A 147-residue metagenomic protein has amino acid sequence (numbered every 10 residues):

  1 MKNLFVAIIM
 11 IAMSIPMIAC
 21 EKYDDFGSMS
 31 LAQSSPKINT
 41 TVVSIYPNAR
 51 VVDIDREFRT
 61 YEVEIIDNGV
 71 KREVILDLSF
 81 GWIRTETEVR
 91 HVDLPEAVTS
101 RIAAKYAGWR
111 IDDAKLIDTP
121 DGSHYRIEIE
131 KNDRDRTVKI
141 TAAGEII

Functional and structural regions predicted by a protein language model:
M1-I18: Sec-dependent bacterial lipoprotein signal peptides
I15-S34: Bacterial Sec-dependent N-terminal signal peptides
M29-I147: First exposed extracellular module after export/assembly in secreted or surface-exposed proteins
